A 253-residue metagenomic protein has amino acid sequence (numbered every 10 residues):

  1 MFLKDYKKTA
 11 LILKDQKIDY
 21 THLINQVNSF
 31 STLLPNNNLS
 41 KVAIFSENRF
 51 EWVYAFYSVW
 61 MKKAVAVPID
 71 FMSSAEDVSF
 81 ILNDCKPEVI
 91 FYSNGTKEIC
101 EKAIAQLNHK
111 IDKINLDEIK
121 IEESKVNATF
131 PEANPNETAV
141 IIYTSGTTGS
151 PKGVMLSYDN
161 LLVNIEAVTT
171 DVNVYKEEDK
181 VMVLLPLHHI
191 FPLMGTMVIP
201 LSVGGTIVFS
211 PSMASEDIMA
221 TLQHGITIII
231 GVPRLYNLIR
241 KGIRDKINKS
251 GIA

Functional and structural regions predicted by a protein language model:
M1-I18, T148: AMP-dependent adenylate-forming
Q16, S31-S73: Conserved AMP-binding/adenylate-forming
D19-T21, A139-I165: Conserved AMP-binding A3 loop
Q26, S46, V67-F80, N94-T96 (+2 more regions): ATP-dependent adenylate-forming carboxylate-activation enzymes
F56-A64, D84, V198-S202, R240: Short hydrophobic alpha-helices that are characteristic scaffold elements of the AMP-binding
G95-P135, I243-A253: ANL superfamily adenylate-forming
K125-Y143, S150, V174-K180: Conserved pre-ATP/AMP-binding loop-to-beta segment of ANL
L162-K180, L187-A253: Conserved AMP-binding/adenylation subdomain of ANL enzymes
